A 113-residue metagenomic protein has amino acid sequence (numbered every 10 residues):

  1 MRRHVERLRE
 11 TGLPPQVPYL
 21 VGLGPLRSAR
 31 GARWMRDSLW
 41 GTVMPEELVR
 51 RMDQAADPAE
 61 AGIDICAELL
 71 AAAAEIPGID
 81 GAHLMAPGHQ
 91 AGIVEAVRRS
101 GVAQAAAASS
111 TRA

Functional and structural regions predicted by a protein language model:
M1-G12, H89-R99: Active-site-adjacent beta->alpha loops and helix N-cap segments on the catalytic face of soluble alpha/beta enzymes
M1-H4, V21, G78: Structured catalytic/translocation cores of nucleotide/phosphate-coupled proteins
G12-L69, G88, R99-A113: Active-site pocket-lining/capping segments in soluble small-molecule metabolic enzymes
P18, G81-H83: Beta-sheet entry/capping signal
L69-G81: A structural motif corresponding to the C-terminal end of an alpha-helix and its immediate exit/capping segment
H83-H89: Glycine-rich phosphate-binding active-site loops on the catalytic face of alpha/beta enzymes
